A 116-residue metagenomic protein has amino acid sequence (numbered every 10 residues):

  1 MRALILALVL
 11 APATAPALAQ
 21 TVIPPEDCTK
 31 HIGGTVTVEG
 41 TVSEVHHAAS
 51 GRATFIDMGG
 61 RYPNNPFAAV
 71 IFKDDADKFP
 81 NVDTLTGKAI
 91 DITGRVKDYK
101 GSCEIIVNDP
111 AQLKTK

Functional and structural regions predicted by a protein language model:
M1-I5: Positively charged n-region of N-terminal signal peptides that target proteins for export
L8: Glycine-rich adenosyl-nucleotide cofactor-binding module
T14-P16: N-terminal signal peptide c-region/cleavage motif recognized by signal peptidases
Q20-K116: OB-fold single-stranded nucleic acid-binding module
